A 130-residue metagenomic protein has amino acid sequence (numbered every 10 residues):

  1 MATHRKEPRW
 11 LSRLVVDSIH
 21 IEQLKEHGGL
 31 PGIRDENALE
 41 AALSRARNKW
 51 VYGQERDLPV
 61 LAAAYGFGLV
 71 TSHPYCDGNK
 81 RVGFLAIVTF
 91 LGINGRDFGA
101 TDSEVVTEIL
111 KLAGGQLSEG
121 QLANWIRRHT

Functional and structural regions predicted by a protein language model:
M1-T130: FIC/Doc superfamily catalytic core
